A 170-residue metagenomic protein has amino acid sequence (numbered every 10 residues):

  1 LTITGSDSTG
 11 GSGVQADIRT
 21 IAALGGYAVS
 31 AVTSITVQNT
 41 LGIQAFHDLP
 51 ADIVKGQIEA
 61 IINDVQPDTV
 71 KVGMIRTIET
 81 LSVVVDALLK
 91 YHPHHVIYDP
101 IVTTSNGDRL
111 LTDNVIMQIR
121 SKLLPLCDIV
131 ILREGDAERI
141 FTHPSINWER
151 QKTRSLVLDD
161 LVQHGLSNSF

Functional and structural regions predicted by a protein language model:
T2, A22-S105: Conserved N-terminal subdomain of the carbohydrate kinase-like
I3-A22: Glycine/serine-rich anion-binding loops at beta->alpha junctions that coordinate negatively charged ligand groups
G11, N106, I140-H143: Residues that scaffold the ATP/ADP-binding catalytic core of kinase and kinase-like folds
S12, L49-I53, L111, V115: Short secondary-structure boundary/capping elements
Q15-I18, Q44-F46, V84-A87, L110-D113 (+1 more regions): Short, glycine/charged-enriched secondary-structure capping and boundary segments
G73, A87-I116, K122, L126-G135: Juxtamembrane transmembrane-helix boundary motif
T112-F170: Conserved phosphate/ATP/ADP-binding segment of small-molecule kinases
